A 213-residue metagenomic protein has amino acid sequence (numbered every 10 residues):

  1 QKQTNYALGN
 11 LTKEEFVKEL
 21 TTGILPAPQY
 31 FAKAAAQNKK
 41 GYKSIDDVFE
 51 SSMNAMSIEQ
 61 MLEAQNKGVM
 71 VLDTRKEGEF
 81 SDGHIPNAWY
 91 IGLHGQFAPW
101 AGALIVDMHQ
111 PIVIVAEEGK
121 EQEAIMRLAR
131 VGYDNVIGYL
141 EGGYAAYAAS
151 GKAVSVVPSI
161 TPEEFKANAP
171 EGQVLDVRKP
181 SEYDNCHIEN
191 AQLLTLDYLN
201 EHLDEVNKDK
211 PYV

Functional and structural regions predicted by a protein language model:
Q1-V113, E117-N135: Accessory terminal helices/loops
L72-D73, V174-D176: Structural scaffold elements adjacent to functional motifs in cytosolic proteins
E77, K179-E182: Short glycine-rich anion-binding loops that position phosphate/pyrophosphate groups of nucleotides and phosphorylated
F80-P86, Y183-E189, V206: Short loop/helix-cap segments at secondary-structure boundaries that form the rim of catalytic
G92-P111, N190-Y212: Helix-loop module immediately N-terminal to the HCX5R catalytic loop in PTP-like cysteine phosphatase domains
V115-A116, D176-R178: Short beta-strand/turn micro-motifs composed of small residues that flank or help shape donor/cofactor-binding pockets
Y133-Y147: A short glycine-rich beta-strand->turn/loop micro-motif centered on a GG-aromatic cluster
G143-A146, A153-S159: Tandem CBS (Bateman) regulatory domains
